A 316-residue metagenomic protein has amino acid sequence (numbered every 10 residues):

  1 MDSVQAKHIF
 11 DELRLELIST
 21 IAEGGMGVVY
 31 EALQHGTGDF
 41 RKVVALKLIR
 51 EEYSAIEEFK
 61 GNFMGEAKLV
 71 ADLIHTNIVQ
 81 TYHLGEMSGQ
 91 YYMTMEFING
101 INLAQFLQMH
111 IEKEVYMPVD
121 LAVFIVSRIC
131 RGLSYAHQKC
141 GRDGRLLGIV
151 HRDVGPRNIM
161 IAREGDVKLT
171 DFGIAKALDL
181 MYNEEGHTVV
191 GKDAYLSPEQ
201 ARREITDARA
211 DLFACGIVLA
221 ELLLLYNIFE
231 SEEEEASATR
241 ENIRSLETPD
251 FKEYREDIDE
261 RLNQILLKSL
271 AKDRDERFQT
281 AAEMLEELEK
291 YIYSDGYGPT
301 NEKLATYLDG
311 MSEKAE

Functional and structural regions predicted by a protein language model:
I18-G25, V29: Protein kinase glycine-rich loop
R50-D72: AlphaC helix of the eukaryotic protein kinase fold
L84: Activation-segment/catalytic-loop signature of the eukaryotic protein kinase fold
S88-N102, F106: Conserved short submotifs of the Hanks-type protein kinase catalytic core that shape the nucleotide-binding pocket
R131-I149: Protein kinase catalytic-loop region centered on the HRD/HxD motif
A194-S312: C-terminal lobe helix-coil module of Hanks-type protein kinase domains
